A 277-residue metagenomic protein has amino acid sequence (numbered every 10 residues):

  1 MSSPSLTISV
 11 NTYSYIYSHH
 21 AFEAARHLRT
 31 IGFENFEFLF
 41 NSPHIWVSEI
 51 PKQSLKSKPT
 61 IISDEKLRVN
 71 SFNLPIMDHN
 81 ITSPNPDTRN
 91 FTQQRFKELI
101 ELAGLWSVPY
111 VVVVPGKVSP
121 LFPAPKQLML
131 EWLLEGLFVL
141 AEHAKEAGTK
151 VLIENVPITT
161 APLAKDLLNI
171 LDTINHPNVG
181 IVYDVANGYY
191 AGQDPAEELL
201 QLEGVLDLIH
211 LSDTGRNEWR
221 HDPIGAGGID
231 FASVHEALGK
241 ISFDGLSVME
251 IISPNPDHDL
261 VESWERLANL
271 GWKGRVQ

Functional and structural regions predicted by a protein language model:
M1-L105, H176, G204, V261 (+1 more regions): N-terminal pre-domain/capping segments
S2-S9, Y17-G32, S63, A161-Y183 (+1 more regions): Histidine-acidic metal/acid-base catalytic patches
S14-I16, F40-S42, P75-D78, P115-P120 (+4 more regions): Active-site-proximal loop/turn and secondary-structure-junction residues that shape catalytic pockets, frequently
F22, S63-E65, I81-G180: Active-site acidic/histidine proton-transfer and metal-coordination neighborhood in alpha/beta enzyme cores
E34-N35, R68, P109, K150 (+1 more regions): Residue-level detector of anion-binding/catalytic polar loops
E37, S71-N73, V112, D207-H210 (+1 more regions): Conserved beta-strand positions in the central sheet of alpha/beta enzyme cores
P43-W46, D78-S83, S119-A124, Y190-A191 (+1 more regions): A short acidic, helix-capping loop that chelates divalent metal ions and anchors anionic groups
S48-L55, R89, Q93, P123-L130 (+5 more regions): Flexible, glycine- and charge-enriched loops at secondary-structure boundaries
